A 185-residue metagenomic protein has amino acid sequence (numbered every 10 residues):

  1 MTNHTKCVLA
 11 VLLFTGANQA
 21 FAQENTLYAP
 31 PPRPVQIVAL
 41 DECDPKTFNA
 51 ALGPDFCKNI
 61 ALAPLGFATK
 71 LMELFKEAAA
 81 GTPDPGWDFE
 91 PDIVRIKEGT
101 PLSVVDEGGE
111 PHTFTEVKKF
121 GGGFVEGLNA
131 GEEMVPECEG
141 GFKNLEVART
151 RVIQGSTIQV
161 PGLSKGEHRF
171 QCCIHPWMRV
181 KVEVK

Functional and structural regions predicted by a protein language model:
M1-V8: Bacterial N-terminal signal peptides that target proteins for export
V8-G16: Bacterial N-terminal signal peptides
F21-K185: Extracytoplasmic copper-binding redox domains, predominantly the cupredoxin/blue-copper superfamily
